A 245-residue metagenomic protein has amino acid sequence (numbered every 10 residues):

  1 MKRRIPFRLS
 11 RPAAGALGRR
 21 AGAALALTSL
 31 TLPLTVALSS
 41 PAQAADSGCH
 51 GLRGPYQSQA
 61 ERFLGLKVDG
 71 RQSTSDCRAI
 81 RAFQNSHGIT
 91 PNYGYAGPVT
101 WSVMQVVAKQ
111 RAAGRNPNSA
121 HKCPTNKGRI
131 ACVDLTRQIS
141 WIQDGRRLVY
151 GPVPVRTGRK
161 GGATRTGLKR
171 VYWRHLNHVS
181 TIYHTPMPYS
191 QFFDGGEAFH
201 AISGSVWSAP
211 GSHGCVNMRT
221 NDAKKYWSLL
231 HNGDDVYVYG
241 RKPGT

Functional and structural regions predicted by a protein language model:
M1-A44: Secretory targeting and sorting signals
D46-V107: Short acidic, glycine/serine/threonine-rich helix-capping segments at coil-helix boundaries
G48-H50, R78, K122-P124, V133 (+1 more regions): Sequence contexts marking disulfide-bonded cysteines in secreted/extracellular proteins
Q57, E61, C77-I80, W101 (+5 more regions): Extracytoplasmic/secreted envelope proteins and their assembly/folding machinery, especially bacterial periplasmic
T90, R115-G128, G162-L168, Y172-T245: Exported/periplasmic cell-wall-interacting domains
A96, T100, A108, R137 (+4 more regions): A mature extracytoplasmic/lumenal domain signature
A108-N116: Low-complexity, Ser/Pro/Thr/Glu/Lys-rich regulatory segments of predominantly eukaryotic nuclear proteins, containing
N118-G161: A structural motif detector for short, solvent-exposed N-terminal "entry" segments of globular domains
